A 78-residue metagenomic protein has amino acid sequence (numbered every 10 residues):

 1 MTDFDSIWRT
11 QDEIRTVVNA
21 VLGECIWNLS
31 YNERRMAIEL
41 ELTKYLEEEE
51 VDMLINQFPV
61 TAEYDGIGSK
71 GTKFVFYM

Functional and structural regions predicted by a protein language model:
M1-M36: An N-terminal amphipathic alpha-helical segment
N28-K70: Acidic, low-complexity, intrinsically disordered interaction modules
F74-M78: Short, low-order "capping/linker" segments at domain edges
